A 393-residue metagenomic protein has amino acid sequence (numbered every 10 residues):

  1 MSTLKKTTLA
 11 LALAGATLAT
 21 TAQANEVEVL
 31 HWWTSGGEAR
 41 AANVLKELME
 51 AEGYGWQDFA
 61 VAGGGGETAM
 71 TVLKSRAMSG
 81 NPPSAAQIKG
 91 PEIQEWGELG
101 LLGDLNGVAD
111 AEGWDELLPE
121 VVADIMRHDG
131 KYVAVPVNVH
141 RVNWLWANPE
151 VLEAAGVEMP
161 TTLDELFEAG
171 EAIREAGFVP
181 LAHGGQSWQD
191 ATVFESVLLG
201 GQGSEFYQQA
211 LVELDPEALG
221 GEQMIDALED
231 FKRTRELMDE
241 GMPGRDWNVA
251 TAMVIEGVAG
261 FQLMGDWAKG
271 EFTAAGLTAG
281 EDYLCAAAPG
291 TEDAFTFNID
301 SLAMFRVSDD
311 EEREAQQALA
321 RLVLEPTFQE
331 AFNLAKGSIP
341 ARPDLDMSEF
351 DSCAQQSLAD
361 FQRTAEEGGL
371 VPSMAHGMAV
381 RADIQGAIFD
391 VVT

Functional and structural regions predicted by a protein language model:
L9-L11, A22-L99, A111-W114, M159 (+2 more regions): Conserved N-terminal structural module of periplasmic/extracytoplasmic solute-binding proteins
N25, E47, A51-E52, E150 (+4 more regions): Extracytoplasmic/periplasmic substrate-recognition and gating elements
S75-R76, P82-S84, W114-A147, V179-P180 (+2 more regions): A structural signal for short loop-to-beta-strand junctions that line the ligand-binding cleft of periplasmic/secreted
P91-N143, F167, V193-E195, G280: Hinge/lid segment of periplasmic solute-binding proteins
N106-E120, D124, G185, G201-D226 (+4 more regions): Short, solvent-exposed loop/beta-turn-alpha elements that line the ligand-binding surface or hinge of extracytoplasmic
G107, E256, W267-E271, D300-A379: Mature extracytoplasmic/periplasmic domains
Y132-V137, F167-P216, A259: Extracytoplasmic/periplasmic solute-binding protein
G170-A172, E213-P243: Glycine-centered hinge/linker elements that transmit conformational signals in sensory and ligand-binding systems
